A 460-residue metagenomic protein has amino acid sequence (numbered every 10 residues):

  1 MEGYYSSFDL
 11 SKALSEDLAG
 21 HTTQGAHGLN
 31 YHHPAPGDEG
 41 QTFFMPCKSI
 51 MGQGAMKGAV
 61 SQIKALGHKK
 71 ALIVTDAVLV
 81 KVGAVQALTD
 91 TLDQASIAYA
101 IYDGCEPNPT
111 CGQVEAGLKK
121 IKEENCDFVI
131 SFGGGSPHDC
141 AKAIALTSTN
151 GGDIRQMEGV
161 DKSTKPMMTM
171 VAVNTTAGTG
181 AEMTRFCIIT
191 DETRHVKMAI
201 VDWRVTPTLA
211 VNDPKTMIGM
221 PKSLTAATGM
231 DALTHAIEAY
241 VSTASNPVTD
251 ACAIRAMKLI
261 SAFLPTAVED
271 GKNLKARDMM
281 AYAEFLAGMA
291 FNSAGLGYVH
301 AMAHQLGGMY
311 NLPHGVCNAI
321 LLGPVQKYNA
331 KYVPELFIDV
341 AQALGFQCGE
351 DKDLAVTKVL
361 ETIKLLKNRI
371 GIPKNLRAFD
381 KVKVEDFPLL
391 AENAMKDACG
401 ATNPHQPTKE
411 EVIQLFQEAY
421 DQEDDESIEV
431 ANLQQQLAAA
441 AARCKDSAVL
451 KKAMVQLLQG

Functional and structural regions predicted by a protein language model:
M1-I101, S427-N432, L450, G460: An N-terminal, well-structured beta->alpha segment
M56-A59, K81-A84, C111-G112, S136-K142 (+3 more regions): Short glycine/serine/threonine-rich phosphate/pyrophosphate-binding segments that cradle anionic phosphate groups
V80-R155, T266-R277: N-terminal small/polar loop signature for handling phosphorylated ligands or for N-terminal nucleophile
T149-P247, L336-D339: A glycine/threonine-rich phosphate-anchoring loop and its flanking beta-alpha core in nucleotide/phosphate-binding
S223-L286, A290: C-terminal and late-domain segments of enzyme folds
M309-L389, Q422-D425, N432: Gly/Pro-rich interdomain helix-loop hinge
E385-C444, A448-Q459: Short, amphipathic C-terminal "tail helix"
